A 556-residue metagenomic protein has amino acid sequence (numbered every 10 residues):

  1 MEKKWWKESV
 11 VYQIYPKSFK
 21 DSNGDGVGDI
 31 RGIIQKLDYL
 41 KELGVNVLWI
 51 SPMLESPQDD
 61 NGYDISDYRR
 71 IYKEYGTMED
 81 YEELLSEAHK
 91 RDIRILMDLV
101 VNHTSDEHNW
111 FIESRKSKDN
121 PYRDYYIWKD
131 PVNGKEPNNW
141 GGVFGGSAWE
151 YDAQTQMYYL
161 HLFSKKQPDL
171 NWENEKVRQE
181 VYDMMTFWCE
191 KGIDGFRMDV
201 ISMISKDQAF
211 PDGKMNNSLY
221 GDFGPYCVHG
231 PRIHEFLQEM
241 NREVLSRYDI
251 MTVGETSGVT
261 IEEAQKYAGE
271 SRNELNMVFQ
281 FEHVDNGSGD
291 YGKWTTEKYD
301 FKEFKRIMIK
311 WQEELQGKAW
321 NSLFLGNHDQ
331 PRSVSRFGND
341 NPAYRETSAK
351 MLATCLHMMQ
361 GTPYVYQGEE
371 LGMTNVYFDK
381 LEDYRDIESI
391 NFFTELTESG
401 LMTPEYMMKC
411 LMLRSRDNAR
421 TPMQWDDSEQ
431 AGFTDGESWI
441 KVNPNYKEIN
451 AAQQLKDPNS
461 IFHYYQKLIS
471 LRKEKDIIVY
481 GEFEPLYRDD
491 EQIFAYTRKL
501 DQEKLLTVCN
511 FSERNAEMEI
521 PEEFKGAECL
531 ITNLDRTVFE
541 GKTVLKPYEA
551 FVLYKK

Functional and structural regions predicted by a protein language model:
M1-G526, T532-K556: Active-site and adjacent substrate-binding regions of carbohydrate-active enzymes
